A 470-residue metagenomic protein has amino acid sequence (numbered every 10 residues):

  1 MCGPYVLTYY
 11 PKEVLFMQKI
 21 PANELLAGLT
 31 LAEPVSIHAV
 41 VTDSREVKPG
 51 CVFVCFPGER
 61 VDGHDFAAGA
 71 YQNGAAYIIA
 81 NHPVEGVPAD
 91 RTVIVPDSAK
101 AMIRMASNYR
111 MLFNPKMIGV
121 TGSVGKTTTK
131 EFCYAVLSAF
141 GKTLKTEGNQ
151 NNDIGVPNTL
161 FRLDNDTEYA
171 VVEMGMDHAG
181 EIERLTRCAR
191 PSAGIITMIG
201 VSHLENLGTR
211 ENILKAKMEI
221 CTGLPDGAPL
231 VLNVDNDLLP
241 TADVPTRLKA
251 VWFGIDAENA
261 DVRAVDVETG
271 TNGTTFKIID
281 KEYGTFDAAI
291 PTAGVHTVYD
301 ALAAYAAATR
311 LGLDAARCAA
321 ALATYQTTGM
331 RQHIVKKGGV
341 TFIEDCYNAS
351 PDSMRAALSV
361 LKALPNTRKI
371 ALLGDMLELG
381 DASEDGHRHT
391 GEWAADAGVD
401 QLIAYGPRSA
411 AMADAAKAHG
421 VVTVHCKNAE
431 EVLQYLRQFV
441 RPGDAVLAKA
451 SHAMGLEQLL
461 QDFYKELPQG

Functional and structural regions predicted by a protein language model:
M1-R104, L364, E392, A397-P407: N-terminal leader/targeting and accessory segments in enzymes
Y5, P21, A101-V234, P240-T246 (+2 more regions): Phosphate-binding loop of NTP-binding sites
C51, A70, M105, V120 (+12 more regions): Residue-level signal for inorganic ion chemistry
G58-V61, T327-T328, C346-V421, G470: Active-site beta-alpha connecting loops in nucleotide-dependent enzymes
A80, V84-A89, I195-F342, N366-T367 (+3 more regions): Acidic, Mg2+-coordinating active-site environments of NTP-dependent enzymes
V93-D97, T423-V432: Short acidic-hydrophobic, aromatic-tinged amphipathic segments that line or gate anion-handling sites
V120, G329-R331, A453-Q461: ATP-dependent carboxylate/acyl-activation modules
